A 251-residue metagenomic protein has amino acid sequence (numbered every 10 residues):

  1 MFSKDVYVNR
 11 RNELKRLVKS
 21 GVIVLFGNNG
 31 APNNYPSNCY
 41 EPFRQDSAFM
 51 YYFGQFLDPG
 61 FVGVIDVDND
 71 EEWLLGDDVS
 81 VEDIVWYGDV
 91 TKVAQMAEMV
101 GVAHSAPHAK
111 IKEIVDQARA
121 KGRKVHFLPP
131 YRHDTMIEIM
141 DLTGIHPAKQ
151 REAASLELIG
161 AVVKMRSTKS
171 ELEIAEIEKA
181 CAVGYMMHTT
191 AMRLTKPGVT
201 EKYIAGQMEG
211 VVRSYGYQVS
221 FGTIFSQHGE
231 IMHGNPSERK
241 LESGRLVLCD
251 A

Functional and structural regions predicted by a protein language model:
M1-M186: A composition/biophysics-driven feature that prefers long, compositionally simple stretches
K4, S167, L194-G198, H233-S237: Hydrophobic alpha-helical scaffolding
P32, P36-F43, T143-K149, L156-A161 (+1 more regions): Short catalytic-site patches enriched in acidic/histidine residues that coordinate or position cofactors/metals
F127-L128, H188-T189, T223-F225: Short beta-strands and strand-loop turn motifs
K169-G216, F221: Active-site pocket-lining segments that scaffold enzyme catalytic pockets across diverse folds
